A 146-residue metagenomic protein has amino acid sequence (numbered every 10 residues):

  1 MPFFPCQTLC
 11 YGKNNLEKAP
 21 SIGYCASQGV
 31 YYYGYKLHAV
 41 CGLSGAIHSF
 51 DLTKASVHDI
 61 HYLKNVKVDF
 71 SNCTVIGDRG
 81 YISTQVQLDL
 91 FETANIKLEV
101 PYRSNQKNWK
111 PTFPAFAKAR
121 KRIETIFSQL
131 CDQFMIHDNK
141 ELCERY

Functional and structural regions predicted by a protein language model:
M1-R79, S83-A94, E99-R103: Polybasic low-complexity intrinsically disordered regions
S27-V30, K140-Y146: Structural motif
N65-V68, A117, Y146: Short, charged/polar low-complexity linear motifs in solvent-exposed/disordered segments
T74, R79-C143: Helix-centered, glycine/charged polyanion-binding patches within enzymatic domains that contact phosphate-containing
